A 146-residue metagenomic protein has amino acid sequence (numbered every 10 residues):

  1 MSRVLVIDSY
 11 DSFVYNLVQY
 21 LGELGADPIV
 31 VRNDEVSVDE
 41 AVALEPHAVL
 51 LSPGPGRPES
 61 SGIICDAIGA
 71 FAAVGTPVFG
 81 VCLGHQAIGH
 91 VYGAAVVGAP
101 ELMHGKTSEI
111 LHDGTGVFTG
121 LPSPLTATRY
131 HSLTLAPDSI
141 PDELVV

Functional and structural regions predicted by a protein language model:
M1-T76, L83: N-terminal beta1-alpha1 cap of cysteine-dependent amidohydrolase-like domains
G22, E40-A43, I88-H90, P137-P141: Short loop/helix-cap segments at secondary-structure boundaries that form the rim of catalytic
L24-A26, K106, S123, D142: Residue-level signal for beta-strand positions within conserved beta-sheet cores that form or flank
I29-E35, S108-L111, A127-H131: Short gly/ser/thr-rich secondary-structure transition/capping motifs
E35-D39, H104-G105, L135: A short acidic, often aromatic-flanked loop/helix-cap motif at beta-alpha or helix-coil junctions that lines enzyme
P46-G120, P124: Cysteine-nucleophile active-site neighborhood
G114-V146: Catalytic beta-strand/loop cores that center a nucleophilic Ser/Cys/Thr and support acyl-enzyme chemistry
